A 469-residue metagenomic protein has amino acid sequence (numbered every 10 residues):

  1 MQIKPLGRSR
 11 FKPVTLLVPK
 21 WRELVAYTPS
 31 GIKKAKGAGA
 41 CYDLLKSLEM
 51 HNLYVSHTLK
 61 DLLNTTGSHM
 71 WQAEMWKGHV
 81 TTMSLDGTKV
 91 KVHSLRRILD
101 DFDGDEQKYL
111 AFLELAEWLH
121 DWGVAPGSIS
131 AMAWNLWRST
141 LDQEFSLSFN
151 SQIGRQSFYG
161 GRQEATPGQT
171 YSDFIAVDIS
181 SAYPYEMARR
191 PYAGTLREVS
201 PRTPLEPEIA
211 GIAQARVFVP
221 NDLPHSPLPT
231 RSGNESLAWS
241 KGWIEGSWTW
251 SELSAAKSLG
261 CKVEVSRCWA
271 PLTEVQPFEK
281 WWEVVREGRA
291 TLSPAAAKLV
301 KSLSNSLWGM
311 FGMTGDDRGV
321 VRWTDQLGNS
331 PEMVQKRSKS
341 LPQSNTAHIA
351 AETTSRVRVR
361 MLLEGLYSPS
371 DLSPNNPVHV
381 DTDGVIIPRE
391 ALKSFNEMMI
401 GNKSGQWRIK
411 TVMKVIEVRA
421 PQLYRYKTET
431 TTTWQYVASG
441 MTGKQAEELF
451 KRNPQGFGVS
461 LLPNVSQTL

Functional and structural regions predicted by a protein language model:
M1-K12, V18-L469: Conserved acidic
